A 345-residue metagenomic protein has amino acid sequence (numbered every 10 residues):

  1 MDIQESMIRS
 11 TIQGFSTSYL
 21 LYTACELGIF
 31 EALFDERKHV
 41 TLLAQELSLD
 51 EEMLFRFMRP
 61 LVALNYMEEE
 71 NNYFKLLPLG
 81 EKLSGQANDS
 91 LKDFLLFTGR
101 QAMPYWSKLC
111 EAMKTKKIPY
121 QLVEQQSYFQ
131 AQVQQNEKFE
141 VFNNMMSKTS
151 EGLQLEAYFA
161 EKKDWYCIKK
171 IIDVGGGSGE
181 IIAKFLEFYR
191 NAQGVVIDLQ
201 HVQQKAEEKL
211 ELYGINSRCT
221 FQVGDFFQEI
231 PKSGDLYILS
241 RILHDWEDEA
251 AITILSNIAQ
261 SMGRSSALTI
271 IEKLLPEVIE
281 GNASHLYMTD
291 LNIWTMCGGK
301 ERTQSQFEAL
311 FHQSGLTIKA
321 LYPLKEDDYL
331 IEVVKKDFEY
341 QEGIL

Functional and structural regions predicted by a protein language model:
M1-E69, D89, W165-L345: Alpha-helical subdomain
D2-R37, Q45-S48, E52-K169: Conserved Class I S-adenosyl-L-methionine-dependent methyltransferase catalytic core
